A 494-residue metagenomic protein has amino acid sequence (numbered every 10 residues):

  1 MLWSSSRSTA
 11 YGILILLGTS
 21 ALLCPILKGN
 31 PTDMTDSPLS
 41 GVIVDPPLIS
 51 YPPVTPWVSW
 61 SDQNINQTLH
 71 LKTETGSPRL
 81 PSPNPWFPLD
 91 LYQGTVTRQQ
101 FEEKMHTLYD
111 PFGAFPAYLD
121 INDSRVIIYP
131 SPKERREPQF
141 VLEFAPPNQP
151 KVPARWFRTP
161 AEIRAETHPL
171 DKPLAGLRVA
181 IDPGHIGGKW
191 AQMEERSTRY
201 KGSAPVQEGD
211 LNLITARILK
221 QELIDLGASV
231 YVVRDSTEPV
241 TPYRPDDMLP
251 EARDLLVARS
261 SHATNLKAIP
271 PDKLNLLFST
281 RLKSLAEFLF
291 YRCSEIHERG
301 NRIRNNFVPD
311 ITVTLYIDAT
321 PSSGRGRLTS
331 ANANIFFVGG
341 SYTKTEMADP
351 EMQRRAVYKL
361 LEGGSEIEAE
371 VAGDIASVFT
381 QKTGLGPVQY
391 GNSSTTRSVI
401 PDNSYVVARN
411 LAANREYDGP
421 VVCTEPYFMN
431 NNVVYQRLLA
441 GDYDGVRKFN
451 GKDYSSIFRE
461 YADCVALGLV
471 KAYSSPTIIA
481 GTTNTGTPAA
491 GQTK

Functional and structural regions predicted by a protein language model:
L2-L16, L23-K494: Catalytic-site microenvironment of enzymes that process N-acetyl-hexosamine-containing cell-wall polysaccharides
